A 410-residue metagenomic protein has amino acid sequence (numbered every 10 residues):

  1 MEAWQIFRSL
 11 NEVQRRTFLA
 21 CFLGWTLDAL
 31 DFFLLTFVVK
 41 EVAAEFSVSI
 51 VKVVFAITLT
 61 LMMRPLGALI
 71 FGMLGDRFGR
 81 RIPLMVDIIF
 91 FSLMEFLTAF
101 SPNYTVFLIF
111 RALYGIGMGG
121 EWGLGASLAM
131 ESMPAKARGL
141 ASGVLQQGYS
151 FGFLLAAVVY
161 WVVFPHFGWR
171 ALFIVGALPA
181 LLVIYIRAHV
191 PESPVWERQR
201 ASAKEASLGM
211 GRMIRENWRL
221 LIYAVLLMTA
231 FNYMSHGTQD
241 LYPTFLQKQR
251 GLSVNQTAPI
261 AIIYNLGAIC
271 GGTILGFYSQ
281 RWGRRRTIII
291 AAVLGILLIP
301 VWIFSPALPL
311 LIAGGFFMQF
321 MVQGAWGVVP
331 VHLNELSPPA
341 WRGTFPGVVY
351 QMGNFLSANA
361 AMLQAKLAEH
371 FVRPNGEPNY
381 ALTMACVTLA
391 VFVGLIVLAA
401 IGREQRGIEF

Functional and structural regions predicted by a protein language model:
M1-L30: Cytosolic juxtamembrane N-terminal segment immediately preceding the first transmembrane helix of multi-pass
L35-T36, W218-I269, S357-A361: Extracytoplasmic gate region of multi-pass secondary transporters
S47, G79, F100-V106, P134 (+2 more regions): Helix-breaking motifs and short loop linkers at transmembrane-helix boundaries and internal kinks in secondary membrane
L66-P102: Conserved MFS/SLC helix-loop-helix module at the cytosolic interface between two early adjacent transmembrane helices
R77-D87, R281-A292: Cytoplasmic membrane-interface "Motif A"-like loop-to-helix N-cap segments of 12-TM Major Facilitator Superfamily
F110-Q147: Cytoplasmic helix-loop-helix junction between adjacent transmembrane helices in 12-TM secondary transporters
L145-A188: Helix-loop-helix hairpin linking two adjacent transmembrane segments in secondary transporters
S279, R285-V329: C-terminal transmembrane helical hairpin of 12-TM major facilitator-type secondary transporters
